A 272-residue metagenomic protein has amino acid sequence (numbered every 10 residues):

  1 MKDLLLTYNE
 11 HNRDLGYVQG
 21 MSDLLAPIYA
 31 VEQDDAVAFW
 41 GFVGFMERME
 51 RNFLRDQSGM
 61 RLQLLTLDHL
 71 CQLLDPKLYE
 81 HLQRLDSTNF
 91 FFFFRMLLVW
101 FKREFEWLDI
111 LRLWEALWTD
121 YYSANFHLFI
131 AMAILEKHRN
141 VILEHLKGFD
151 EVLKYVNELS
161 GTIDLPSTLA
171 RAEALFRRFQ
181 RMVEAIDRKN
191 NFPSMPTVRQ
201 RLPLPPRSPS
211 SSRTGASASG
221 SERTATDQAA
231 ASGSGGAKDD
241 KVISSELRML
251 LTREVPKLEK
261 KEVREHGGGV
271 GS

Functional and structural regions predicted by a protein language model:
M1-S272: Eukaryotic endosomal/vacuolar membrane-trafficking regulators centered on PX-domain-mediated PI3P pathways
